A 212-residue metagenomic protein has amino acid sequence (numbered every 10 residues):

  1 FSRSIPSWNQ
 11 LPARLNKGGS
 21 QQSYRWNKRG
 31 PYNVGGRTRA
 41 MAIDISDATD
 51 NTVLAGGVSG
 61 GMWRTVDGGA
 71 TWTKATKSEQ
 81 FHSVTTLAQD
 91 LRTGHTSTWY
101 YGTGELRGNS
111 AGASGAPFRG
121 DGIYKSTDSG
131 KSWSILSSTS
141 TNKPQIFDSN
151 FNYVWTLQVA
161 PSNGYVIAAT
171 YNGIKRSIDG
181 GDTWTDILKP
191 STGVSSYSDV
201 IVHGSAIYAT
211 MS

Functional and structural regions predicted by a protein language model:
F1-S212: Extracellular glycan-interacting surfaces
